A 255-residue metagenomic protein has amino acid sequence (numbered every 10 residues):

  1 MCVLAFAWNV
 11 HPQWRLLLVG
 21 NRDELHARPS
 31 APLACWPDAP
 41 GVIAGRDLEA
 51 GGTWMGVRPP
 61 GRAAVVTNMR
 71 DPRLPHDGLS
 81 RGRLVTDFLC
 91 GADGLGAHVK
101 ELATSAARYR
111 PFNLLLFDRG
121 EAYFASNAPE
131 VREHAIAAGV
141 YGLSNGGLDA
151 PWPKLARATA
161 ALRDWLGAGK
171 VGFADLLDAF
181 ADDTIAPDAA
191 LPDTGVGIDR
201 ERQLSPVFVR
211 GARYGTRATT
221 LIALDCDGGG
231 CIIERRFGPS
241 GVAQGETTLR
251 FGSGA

Functional and structural regions predicted by a protein language model:
M1-A255: N-terminal nucleophile
